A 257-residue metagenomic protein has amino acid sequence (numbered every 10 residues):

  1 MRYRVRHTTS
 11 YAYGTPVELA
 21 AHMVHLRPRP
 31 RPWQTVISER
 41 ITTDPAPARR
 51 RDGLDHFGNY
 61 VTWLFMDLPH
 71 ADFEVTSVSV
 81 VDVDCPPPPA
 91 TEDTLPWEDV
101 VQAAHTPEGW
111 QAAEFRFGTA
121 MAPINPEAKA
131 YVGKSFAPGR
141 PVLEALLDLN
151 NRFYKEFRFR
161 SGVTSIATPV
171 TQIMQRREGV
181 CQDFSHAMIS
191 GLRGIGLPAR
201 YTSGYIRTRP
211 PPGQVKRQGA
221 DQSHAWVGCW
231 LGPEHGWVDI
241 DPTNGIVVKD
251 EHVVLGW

Functional and structural regions predicted by a protein language model:
M1-Q102: Intrinsically disordered, low-complexity N-terminal segments that are enriched in acidic
V5, V24-L26, I41-T43, S77 (+5 more regions): Generic structural hydrophobic/aromatic packing signal, biased to beta-strands
T9, T164, T243: Ser/Thr-centric signal marking residues that sit in or immediately flank functional binding/regulatory motifs
P28-I37, Y154-F157, Q182-H186, L192-G194: Short low-complexity stretches enriched in small and charged residues
D55-G58, Q111-A112, V254-W257: Short, surface-exposed secondary-structure junctions/capping segments
A71, G139, V215-Q218: Glycine-centered loop/turn motifs
P96-G179, A187: Secondary-structure boundary elements
N151, D183-W257: Hydrophobic/aromatic-rich core segments of domains that either
